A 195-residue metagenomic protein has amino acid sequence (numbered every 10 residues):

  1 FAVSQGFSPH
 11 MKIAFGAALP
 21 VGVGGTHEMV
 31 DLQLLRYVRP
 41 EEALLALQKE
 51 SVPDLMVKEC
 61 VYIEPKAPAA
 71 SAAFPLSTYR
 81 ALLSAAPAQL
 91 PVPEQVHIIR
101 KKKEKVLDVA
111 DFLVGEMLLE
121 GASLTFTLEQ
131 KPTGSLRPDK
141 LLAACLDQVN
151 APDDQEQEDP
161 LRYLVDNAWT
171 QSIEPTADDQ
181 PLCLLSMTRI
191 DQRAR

Functional and structural regions predicted by a protein language model:
A2-F7, E50-L55, I98-R100: N-terminal start-of-chain detector that recognizes signal peptides and the immediate post-cleavage beginning
V3-L35, E64: Short, charge-patterned binding micro-sites
S8-H10, P93-R195: Core RNA-modification/binding signature centered on pseudouridine synthases
A14-G16, Q33, K58, L82 (+2 more regions): Residues in well-ordered beta-strands of folded domains
G25-R80: Ordered, amphipathic secondary-structure segments that act as subunit-interaction surfaces in large macromolecular
L35-E41, A86-P87, K131-P132: Helix N-cap motif at beta-to-alpha junctions
P40-S51, P87-V96, K140-A144: Short amphipathic alpha-helices in soluble, non-transmembrane regions that often serve as interface/regulatory elements
E59-P87, L107-A122: Intrinsically disordered, low-complexity regulatory regions of nuclear DNA-binding proteins
